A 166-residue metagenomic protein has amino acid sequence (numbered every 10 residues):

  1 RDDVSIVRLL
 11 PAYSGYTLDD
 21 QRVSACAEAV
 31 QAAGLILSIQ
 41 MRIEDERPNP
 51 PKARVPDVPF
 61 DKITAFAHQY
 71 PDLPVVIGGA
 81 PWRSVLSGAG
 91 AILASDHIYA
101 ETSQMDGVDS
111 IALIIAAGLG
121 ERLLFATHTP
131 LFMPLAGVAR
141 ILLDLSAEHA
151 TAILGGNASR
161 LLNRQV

Functional and structural regions predicted by a protein language model:
R1: Short, acidic/polar
V4-I6, D19-L124: Catalytic pocket-lining loop regions of alpha/beta-barrel enzymes, especially the amidohydrolase/enolase/GH5 lineages
P11-Q21: Active-site glycine- and acidic-residue-rich loops that bind and position anionic ligands or nucleotide-like cofactors
V30, A100, H128, A150 (+1 more regions): Conserved, mostly hydrophobic/aromatic
A117-R122, P134-V166: Mid-to-C-terminal alpha-helical segments outside catalytic/metal-binding sites
